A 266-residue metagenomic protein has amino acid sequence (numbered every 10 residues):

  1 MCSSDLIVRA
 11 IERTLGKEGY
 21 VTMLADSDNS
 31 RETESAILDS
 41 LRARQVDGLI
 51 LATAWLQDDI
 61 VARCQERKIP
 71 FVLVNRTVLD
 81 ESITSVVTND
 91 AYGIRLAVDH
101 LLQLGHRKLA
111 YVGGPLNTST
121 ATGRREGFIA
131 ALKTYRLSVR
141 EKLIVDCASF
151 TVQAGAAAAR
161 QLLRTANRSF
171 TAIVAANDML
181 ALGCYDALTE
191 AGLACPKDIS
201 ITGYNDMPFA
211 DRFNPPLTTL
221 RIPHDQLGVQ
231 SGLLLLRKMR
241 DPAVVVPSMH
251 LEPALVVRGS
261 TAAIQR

Functional and structural regions predicted by a protein language model:
M1-S3: Short, small-residue-biased leader/transition segments that mark boundaries at the very start of proteins
A10-L24, A36, R42, D58 (+2 more regions): Bacterial carbohydrate/catabolite-sensing allosteric modules
D28-R31, A52-Q57, M179: Short beta->alpha connector loops
L49: Intrinsically disordered, low-complexity polar regions and short flexible loop motifs
